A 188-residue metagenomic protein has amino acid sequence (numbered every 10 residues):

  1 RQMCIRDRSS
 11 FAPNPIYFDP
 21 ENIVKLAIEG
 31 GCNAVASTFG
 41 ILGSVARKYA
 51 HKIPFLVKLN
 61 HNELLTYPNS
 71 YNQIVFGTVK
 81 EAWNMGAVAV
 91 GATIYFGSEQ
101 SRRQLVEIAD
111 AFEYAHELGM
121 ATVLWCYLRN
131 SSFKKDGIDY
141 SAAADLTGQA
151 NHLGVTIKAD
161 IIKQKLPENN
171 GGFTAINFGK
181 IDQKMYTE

Functional and structural regions predicted by a protein language model:
R1-I5: Short, small-residue-biased leader/transition segments that mark boundaries at the very start of proteins
R6-E188: Alpha/beta enzyme core
